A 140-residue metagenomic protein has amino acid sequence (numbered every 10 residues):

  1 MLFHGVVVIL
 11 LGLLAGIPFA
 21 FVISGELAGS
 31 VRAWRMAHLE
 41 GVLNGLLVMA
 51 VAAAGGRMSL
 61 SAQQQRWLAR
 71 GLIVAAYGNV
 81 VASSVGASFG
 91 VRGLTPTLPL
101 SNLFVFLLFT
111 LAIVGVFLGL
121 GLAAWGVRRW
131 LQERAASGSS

Functional and structural regions predicted by a protein language model:
M1, P18-R32, V48-R70, S88-T97 (+1 more regions): Juxtamembrane membrane-water interface segments of multi-pass membrane proteins, especially cytoplasmic-side
M1-A20, W34-G55, R70-A87, F109-W125: Hydrophobic cores of alpha-helical transmembrane segments in multi-pass integral membrane proteins
L98-V105: Membrane-interface segments at the starts/ends of alpha-helical transmembrane spans
